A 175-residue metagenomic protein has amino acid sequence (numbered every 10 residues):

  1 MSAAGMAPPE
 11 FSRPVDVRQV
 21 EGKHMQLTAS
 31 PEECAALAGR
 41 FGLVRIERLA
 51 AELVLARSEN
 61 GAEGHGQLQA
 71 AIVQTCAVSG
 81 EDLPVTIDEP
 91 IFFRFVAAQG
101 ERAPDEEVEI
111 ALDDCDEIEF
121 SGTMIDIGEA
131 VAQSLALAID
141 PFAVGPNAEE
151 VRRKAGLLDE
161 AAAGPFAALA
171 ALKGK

Functional and structural regions predicted by a protein language model:
M1-K175: Acidic and generally charged, gly/proline-rich low-complexity regions
